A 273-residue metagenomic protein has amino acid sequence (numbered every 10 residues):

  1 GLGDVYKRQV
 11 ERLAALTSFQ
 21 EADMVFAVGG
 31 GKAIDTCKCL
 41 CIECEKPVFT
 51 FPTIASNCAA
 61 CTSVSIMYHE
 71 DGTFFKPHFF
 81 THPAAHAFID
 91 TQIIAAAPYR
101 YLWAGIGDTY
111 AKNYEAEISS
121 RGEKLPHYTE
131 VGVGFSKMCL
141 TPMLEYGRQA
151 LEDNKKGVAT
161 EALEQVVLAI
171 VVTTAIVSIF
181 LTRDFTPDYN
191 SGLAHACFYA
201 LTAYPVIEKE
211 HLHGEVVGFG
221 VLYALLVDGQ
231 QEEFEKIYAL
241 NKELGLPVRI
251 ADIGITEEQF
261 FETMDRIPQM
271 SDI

Functional and structural regions predicted by a protein language model:
G1-Y6: Short, small-residue-biased leader/transition segments that mark boundaries at the very start of proteins
K7-F19: Helix-loop module immediately N-terminal to the HCX5R catalytic loop in PTP-like cysteine phosphatase domains
T17-L40, C44-A55: A short, small-residue-rich loop immediately preceding and capping a beta-strand
I42-S136: A glycine/threonine-rich phosphate-anchoring loop and its flanking beta-alpha core in nucleotide/phosphate-binding
P126-A239: Active-site segments that bind and position negatively charged phosphate/pyrophosphate groups
Q230-I273: C-terminal charged capping/lid subdomain of soluble metabolic enzymes
